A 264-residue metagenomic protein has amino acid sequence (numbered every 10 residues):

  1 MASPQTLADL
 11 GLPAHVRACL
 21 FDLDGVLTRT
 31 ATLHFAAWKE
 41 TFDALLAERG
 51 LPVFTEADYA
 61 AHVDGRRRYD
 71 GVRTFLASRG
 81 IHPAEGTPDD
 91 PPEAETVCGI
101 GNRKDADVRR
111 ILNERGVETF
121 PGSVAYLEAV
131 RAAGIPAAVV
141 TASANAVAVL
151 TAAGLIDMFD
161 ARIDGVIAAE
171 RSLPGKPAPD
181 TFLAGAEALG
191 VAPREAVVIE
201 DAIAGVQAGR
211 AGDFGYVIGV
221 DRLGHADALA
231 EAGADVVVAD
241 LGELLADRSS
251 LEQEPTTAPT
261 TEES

Functional and structural regions predicted by a protein language model:
M1-S3, Q253-S264: Actinobacteria-biased recognition of intrinsically disordered, low-complexity terminal regions
S3-L23, L27-P121, A132, A148: N-terminal helical cap/lid subdomain that shapes the substrate entry/recognition surface in HAD-like hydrolases
A8-L10, E243-T257: Short amphipathic alpha-helix with an adjacent loop that forms part of the alpha/beta core around
L27, A61, T119, V139 (+2 more regions): Conserved SAM-binding loop
L45, R79-H82, E114-A138, A142-R171: Substrate-recognition/cap helix-loop segment adjacent to the acidic, metal-dependent catalytic center of Asp-based
I135, A144-V197, I203-Q207, A211 (+1 more regions): Substrate-recognition "cap/lid" segment bordering the active-site pocket of phosphatases
D160-A161, G215, D235: Receiver (REC) domain switch/active-site residues of two-component response regulators
V236-D240: Short acidic-hydrophobic, aromatic-tinged amphipathic segments that line or gate anion-handling sites
